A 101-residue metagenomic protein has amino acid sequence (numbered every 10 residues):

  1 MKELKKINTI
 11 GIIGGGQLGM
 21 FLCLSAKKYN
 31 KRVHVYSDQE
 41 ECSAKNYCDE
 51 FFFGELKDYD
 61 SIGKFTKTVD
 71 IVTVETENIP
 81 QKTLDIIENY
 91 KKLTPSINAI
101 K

Functional and structural regions predicted by a protein language model:
M1-K101: ATP-binding N-terminal substructure of ATP-dependent carboxylate-amine bond-forming enzymes
